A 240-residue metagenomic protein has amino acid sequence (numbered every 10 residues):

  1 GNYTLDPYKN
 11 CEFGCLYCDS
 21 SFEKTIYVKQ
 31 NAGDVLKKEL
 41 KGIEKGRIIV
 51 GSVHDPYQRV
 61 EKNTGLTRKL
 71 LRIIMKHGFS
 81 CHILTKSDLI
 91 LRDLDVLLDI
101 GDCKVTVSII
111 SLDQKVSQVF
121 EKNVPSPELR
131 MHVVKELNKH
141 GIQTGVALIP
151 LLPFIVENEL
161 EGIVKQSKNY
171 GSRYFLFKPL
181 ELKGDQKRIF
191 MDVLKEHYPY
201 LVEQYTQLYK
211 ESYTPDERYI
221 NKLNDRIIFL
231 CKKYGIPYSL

Functional and structural regions predicted by a protein language model:
G1-T106, I110-Q118, P127-M131: Conserved Radical SAM active-site core
M75, L98, M131-H140, I228-K232: Surface-exposed amphipathic alpha-helices with a cationic face
I83, D88, L152-E161: Active-site glycine- and acidic-residue-rich loops that bind and position anionic ligands or nucleotide-like cofactors
L91, L151-V156, K183-Q186: Beta-rich nucleic-acid/ligand-interaction surfaces
G101-V105, Q143, N169-R173: Glycine-enriched alpha-helix->loop->beta-strand junction motifs that scaffold or abut catalytic
S108, G145-I149, F175-K178: Short, conserved beta-strand edge motifs with alternating hydrophobic and charged residues
N123, E136-E157: Conserved strand-turn element in the central/C-terminal portion of the radical SAM core barrel that lines
N158-L240: Auxiliary Fe-S-binding modules of radical SAM enzymes
